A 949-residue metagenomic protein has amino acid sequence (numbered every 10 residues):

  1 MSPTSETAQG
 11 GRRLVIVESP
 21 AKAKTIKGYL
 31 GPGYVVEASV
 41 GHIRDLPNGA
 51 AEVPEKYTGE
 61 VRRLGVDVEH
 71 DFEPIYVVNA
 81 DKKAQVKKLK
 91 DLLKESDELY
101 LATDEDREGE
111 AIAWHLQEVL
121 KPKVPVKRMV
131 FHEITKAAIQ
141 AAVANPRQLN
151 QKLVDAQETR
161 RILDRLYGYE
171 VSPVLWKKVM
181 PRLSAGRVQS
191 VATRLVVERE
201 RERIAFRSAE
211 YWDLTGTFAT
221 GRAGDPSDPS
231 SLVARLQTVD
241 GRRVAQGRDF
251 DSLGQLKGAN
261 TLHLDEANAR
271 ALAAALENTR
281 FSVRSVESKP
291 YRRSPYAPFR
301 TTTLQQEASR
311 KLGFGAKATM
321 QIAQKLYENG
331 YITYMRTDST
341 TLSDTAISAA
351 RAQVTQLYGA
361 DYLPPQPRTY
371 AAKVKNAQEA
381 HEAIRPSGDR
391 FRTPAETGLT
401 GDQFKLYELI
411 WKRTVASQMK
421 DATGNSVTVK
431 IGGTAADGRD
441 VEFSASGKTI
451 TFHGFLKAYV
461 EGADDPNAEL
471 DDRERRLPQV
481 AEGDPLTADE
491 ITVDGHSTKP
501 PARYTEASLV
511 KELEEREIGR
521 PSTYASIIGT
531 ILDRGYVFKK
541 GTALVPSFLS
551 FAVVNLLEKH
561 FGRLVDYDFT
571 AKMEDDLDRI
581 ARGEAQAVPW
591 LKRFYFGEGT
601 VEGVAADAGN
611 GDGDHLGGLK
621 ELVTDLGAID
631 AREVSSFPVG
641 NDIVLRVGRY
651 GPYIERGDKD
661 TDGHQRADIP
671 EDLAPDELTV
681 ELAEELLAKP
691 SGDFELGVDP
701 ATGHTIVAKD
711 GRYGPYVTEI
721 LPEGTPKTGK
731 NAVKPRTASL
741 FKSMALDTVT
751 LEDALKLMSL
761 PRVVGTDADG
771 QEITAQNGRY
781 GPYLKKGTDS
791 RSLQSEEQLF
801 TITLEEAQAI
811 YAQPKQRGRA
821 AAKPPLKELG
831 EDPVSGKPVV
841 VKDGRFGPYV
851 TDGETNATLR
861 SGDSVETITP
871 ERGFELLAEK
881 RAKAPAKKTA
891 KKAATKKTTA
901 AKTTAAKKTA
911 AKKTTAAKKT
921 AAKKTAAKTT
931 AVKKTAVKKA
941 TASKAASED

Functional and structural regions predicted by a protein language model:
M1-R161, E170, L175, F250 (+4 more regions): Intrinsically disordered, low-complexity regulatory segments
S2-S5, G10-L14, K24-T25, P32 (+10 more regions): Basic, low-complexity terminal or inter-domain segments flanking catalytic cores
G11, D104-E105, M180-S184, S288-A297 (+3 more regions): Conserved short loop/turn motifs at secondary-structure junctions
I75-N79, K311, T498, R516-E517: Flexible beta-alpha connector loops of hexameric P-loop NTPases
K94-E95, I134-F218, S288-R292: C-terminal or mid-to-C-terminal helical accessory/interaction module adjacent to the motor/catalytic core
K178-R182, V197-L264, K311: C-terminal helical "lid" subdomain and adjoining coupling/linker elements of P-loop NTPases
F206-L236, A273, R280-A316, I322 (+6 more regions): C-terminal accessory/connector segments of nucleic-acid motor ATPases
